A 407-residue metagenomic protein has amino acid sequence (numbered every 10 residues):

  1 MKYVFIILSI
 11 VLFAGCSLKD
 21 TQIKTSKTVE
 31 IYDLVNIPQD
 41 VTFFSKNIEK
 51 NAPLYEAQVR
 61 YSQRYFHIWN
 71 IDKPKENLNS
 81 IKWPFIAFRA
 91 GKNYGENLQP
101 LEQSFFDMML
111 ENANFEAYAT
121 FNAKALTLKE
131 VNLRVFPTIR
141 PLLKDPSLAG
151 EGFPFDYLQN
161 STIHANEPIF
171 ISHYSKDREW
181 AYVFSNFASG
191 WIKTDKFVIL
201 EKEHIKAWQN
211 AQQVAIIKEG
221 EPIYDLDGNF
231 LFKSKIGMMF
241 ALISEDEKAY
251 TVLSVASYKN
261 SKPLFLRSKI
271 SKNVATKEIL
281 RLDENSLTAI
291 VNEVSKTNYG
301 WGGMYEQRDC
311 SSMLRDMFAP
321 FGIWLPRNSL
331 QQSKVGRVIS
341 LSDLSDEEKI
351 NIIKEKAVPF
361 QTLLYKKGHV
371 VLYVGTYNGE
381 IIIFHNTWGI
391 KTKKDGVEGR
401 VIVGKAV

Functional and structural regions predicted by a protein language model:
K2-I7: Sec-dependent signal peptide recognition, specifically the positively charged N-region followed immediately by
A14-G15: C-terminal motif of bacterial Sec signal peptides marking the signal peptidase cleavage site
D20-P146, G150-P154, H164-S172, E179 (+4 more regions): Boundary regions of SH3-family modules and the immediately adjacent low-complexity/disordered segments in eukaryotic
D156, L226-D227, N273-E278, K296-Y305 (+1 more regions): Second-shell loop/turn segments in exported
T162, P326-K394: ...with weaker cross-activation on analogous glycine-rich loops/strands in unrelated enzymes
E167, M238, F360-T362: Structural motif
L200, E221-L264, T297-R308, K367-V407: Glycine-rich catalytic cores of cysteine/serine-nucleophile enzymes that process amide/ester linkages in cell-envelope
W301-Q332: Active-site nucleophilic cysteine motif
